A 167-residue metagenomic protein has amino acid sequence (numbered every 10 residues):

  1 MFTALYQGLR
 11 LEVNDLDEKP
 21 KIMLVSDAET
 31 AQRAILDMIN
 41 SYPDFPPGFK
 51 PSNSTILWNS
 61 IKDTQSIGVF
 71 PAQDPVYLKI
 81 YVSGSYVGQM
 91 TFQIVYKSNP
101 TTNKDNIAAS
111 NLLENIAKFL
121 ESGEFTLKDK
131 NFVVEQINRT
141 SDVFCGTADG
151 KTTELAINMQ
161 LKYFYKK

Functional and structural regions predicted by a protein language model:
F2-W58, Q73-K167: Charged, amphipathic alpha-helical segments and their flanking helix caps
T64-Q73: A short, hydrophobic beta-strand-centered structural micro-motif
